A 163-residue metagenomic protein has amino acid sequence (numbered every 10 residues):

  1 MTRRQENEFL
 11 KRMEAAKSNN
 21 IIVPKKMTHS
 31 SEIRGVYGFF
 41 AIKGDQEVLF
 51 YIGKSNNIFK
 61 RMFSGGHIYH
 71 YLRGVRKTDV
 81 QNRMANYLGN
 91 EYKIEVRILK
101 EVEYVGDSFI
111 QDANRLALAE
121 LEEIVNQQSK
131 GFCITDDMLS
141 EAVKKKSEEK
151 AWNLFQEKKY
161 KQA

Functional and structural regions predicted by a protein language model:
M1-R34, I42-V48, N56-A163: Boundary/linker segments flanking structured domains
